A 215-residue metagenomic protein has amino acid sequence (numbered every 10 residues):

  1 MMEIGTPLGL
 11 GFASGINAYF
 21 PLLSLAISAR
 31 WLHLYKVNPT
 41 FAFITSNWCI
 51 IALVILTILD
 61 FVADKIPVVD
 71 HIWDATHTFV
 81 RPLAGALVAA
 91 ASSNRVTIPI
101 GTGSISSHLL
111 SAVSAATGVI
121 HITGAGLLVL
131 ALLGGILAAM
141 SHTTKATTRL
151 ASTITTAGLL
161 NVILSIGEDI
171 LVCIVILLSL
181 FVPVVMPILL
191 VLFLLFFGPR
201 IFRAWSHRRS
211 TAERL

Functional and structural regions predicted by a protein language model:
G5, G11-A29: The first (N-terminal) embedded transmembrane alpha-helix
G5, T143-T144, T148-L215: C-terminal transmembrane helix-loop-helix hairpin of multi-pass membrane proteins
K36-N47, H71-T76, G118-G124, F181: Interfacial loop-to-helix junctions that mark the boundaries of transmembrane helices in multi-pass membrane
F41-I55, G126-G134: Structural signature of hydrophobic alpha-helical transmembrane segments
I58-H71, T144-T153: C-terminal ends of transmembrane helices
H71-A84, T156: Cytoplasmic-side transmembrane-helix entry/capping segments in multi-pass membrane proteins
L83-N94, V119-T147, I170: Mid-bilayer segments of alpha-helical transmembrane spans in multi-pass integral membrane proteins that mediate
A91-G103: Transmembrane alpha-helix boundary signature
